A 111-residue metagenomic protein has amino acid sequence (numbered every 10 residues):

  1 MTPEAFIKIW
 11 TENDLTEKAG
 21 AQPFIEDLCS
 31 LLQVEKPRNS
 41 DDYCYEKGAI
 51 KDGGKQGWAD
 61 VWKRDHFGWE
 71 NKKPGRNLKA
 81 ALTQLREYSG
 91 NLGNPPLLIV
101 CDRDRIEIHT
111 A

Functional and structural regions predicted by a protein language model:
M1-L97, R105-A111: A short, conserved, highly charged catalytic patch centered on acidic carboxylates
